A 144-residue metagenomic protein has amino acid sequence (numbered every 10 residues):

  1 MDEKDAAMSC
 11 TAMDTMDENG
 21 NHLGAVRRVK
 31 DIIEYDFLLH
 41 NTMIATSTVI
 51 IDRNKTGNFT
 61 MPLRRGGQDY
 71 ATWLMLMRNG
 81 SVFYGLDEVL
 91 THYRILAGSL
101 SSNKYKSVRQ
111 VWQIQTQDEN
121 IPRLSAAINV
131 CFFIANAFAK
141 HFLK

Functional and structural regions predicted by a protein language model:
M1-L23: Conserved donor NDP-sugar-binding/catalytic core segment of glycosyltransferases
K4-D5, D69, A135: N-terminal cationic amphipathic segment used for targeting or macromolecule association
T11, D17, A25-K106: Conserved nucleotide-sugar donor-binding catalytic segment
L23-G24, F142: Short amphipathic alpha-helical interaction/hinge segments
F83, A97-K144: Non-catalytic, C-terminal membrane-associated alpha-helical segments of glycosyltransferases
